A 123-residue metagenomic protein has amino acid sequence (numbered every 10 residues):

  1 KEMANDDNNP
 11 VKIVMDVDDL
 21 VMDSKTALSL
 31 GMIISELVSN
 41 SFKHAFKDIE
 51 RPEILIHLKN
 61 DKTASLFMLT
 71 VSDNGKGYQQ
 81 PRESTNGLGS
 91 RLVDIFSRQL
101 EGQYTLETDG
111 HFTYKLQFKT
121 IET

Functional and structural regions predicted by a protein language model:
K1-N5, N9, K59: Short beta-to-alpha transition helix within the HATPase_c
D7-V38, F42-E50: Conserved short strand/loop->alpha-helix "switch" segment adjacent to the catalytic nucleotide/phosphoryl-transfer site
V14-D16, H57-K59, S72, T105-E107: Solvent-exposed beta-strand sheet faces enriched in polar/charged residues
R51-A64: Short beta-strand/loop element within the Bergerat-fold HATPase_c
E53, G77, T108-K115: Glycine-rich nucleotide-binding loop
A64-S90: Glycine-rich/acidic phosphate-handling loop/turn and adjacent ATP-lid/helix of nucleotide-binding kinase/ATPase domains
S72, F112-E122: Short C-terminal beta-strand
Q80-E107: ATP phosphate-binding glycine-rich loop and adjacent ATP-lid/helix-beta elements within ATP-binding kinase/ATPase
